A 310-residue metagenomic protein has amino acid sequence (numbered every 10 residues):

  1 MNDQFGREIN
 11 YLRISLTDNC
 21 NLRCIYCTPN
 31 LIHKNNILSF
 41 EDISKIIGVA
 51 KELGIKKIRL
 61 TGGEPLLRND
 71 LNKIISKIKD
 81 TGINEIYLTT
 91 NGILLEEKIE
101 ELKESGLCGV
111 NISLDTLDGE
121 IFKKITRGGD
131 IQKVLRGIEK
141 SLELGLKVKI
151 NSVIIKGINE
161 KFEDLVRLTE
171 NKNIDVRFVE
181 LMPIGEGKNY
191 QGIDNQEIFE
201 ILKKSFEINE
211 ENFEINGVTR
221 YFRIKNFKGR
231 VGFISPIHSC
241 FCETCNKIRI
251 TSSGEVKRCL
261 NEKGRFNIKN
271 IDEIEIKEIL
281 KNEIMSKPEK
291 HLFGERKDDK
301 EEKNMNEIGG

Functional and structural regions predicted by a protein language model:
M1-E85: Conserved alpha-helical substructure of the radical SAM core
M1-S15, R23-I25, T219-Y221, K225-R230 (+3 more regions): N-terminal [4Fe-4S]-dependent radical SAM core
N10-I14, I58-L60, I86-L88, V110-I112 (+2 more regions): Hydrophobic faces of well-ordered beta-strands that scaffold small-molecule active sites in alpha/beta enzyme cores
H33-K45, P65-G109, L114-K124, G128-R136 (+1 more regions): Canonical radical SAM enzyme core domain
K51, K103-S105, E143, N171: Acidic (Asp/Glu)-rich catalytic clusters
I55, I83, L107, G145-K147 (+1 more regions): A structural motif
E120-K123, G128-E139, E143-R230, P236: Radical SAM enzyme [4Fe-4S]-AdoMet core and its adjacent flexible, acidic and glycine-rich loops/tails across
I237-H238, E243-G310: Flexible mid-to-C-terminal extensions adjoining Fe-S/redox cofactors in radical SAM and related proteins
